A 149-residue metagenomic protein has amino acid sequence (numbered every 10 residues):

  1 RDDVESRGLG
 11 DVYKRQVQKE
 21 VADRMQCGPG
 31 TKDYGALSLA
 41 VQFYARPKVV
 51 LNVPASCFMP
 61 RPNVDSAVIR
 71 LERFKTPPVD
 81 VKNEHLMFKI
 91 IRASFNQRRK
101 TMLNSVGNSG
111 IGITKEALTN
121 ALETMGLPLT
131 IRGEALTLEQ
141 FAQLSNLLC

Functional and structural regions predicted by a protein language model:
R1-Y13: Single conserved hydrophobic/aromatic residue that forms the stacking wall/gate of nucleotide- or nucleobase-binding
D11, P29-A40: A short alpha->loop->secondary-structure connector
D11-D23: Conserved beta-strand signature within the Rossmann-like core of class I S-adenosyl-L-methionine
Q18, I69, T137: Residue-level signature of catalytic and energy-coupling elements of molecular machines, predominantly ATP/GTP-dependent
R24-M25, L144: Residues that scaffold the ATP/ADP-binding catalytic core of kinase and kinase-like folds
M25-P29, P62-N63: Short aromatic-enriched loop/helix-cap "lid" or pocket-rim segments at secondary-structure transitions that line
L39-G112: Substrate-binding/catalytic lobe of Class I Rossmann-like enzymes that use SAM or dcSAM, i.e., the mid-to-C-terminal
R73, I91-C149: C-terminal lobe and adjacent flexible extensions of AdoMet/dcAdoMet transferase-like proteins
